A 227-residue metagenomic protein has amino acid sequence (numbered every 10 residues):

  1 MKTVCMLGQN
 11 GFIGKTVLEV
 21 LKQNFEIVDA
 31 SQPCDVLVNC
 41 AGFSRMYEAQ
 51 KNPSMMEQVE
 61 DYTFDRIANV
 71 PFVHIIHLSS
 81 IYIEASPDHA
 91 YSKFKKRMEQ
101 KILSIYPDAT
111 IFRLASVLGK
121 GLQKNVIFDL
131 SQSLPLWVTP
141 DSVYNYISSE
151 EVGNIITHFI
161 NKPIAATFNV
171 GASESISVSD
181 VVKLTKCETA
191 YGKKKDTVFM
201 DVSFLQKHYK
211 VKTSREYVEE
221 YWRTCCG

Functional and structural regions predicted by a protein language model:
K2-Q23: N-terminal Rossmann NAD(P)H-binding glycine-rich loop of SDR-like oxidoreductase domains
L7, G11, S54-Q58, D88-E99 (+2 more regions): Short-chain dehydrogenase/reductase
N24-D35, K186: Short acidic low-complexity segments
A30-D61, R66-V70, H77-S86: NAD(P)H-binding glycine-rich loop region in Rossmannoid oxidoreductase-like domains and their noncatalytic homologs
S92, K96, Q100-N145, S149-E151: NAD(P)-dependent short-chain dehydrogenase/reductase
G119, V138-V143, F168-I176, K207: Glycine-rich Rossmann NAD(P)(H)-binding loop
I155-V202: Mid/C-terminal beta-alpha module of Rossmann-like enzyme folds, strongest in SDR-family dehydrogenases/epimerases
C187-G227: C-terminal amphipathic/interface module of NAD(P)-dependent oxidoreductases and related NAD-binding regulators
